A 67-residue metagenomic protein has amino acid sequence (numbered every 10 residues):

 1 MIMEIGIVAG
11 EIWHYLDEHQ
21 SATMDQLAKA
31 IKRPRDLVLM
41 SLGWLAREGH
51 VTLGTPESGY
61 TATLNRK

Functional and structural regions predicted by a protein language model:
I2-A9, T23, L53-K67: Short, cationic-aromatic polyanion-contact patches
E4-A30: Short amphipathic alpha-helical interface segments
D17, L45, T63-K67: Non-catalytic effector/regulatory segments
L27, L39, P56-E57: Short loop/turn and capping residues at structural boundaries
R33-W44: Short amphipathic alpha-helical interaction segments
G49: Glycine-centered, phosphate/nucleic-acid-interacting loop/turn motifs that mediate DNA/RNA or nucleotide
